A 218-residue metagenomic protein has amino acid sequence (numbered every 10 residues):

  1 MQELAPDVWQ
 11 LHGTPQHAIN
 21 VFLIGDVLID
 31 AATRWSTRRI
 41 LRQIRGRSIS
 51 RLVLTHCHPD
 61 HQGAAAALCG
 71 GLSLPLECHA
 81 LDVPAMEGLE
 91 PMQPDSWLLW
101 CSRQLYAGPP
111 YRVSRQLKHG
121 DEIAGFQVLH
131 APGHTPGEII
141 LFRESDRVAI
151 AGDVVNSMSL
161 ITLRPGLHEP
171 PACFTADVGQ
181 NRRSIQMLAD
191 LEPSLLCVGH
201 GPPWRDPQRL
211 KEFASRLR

Functional and structural regions predicted by a protein language model:
M1-R45, I140-G152: Conserved beta-strand hairpin/beta-sheet module of binuclear metal-dependent hydrolase folds, prominently
T14-P15, V27, A31-T33, C57 (+4 more regions): Active-site metal-binding loops of divalent metal-dependent hydrolases
V27-I29, V53, L76, V148-I150 (+1 more regions): Residue-level marker for buried hydrophobic side chains located in beta-strands that build the well-ordered beta-sheet
R38-H119: Active-site HxH/HxHxD metal-binding segment of metal-dependent hydrolases
Q93-S102, T162-A172, L217: Short glycine/proline- and charge-enriched loop/turn segments that cap or connect secondary-structure elements
G108-G137: Internal catalytic-core helix/loop-beta-alpha segment that presents or stabilizes conserved functional determinants
Q127-H130, P136-Q208: Metallo-beta-lactamase
R205-R218: Binuclear metal-ion centers of metallo-dependent hydrolases, dominated by the metallo-beta-lactamase
